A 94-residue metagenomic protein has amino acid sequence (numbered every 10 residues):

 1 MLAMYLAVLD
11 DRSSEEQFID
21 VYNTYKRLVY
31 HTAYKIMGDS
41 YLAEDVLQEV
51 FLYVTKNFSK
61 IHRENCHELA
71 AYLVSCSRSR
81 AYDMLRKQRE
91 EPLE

Functional and structural regions predicted by a protein language model:
M1-L28, F58: N-terminal module of bacterial RNA polymerase sigma factors
D10, F51-H67, K87-R89: Sigma70-family region 2
R12-E16, D20, T24, Y41 (+2 more regions): Residues at secondary-structure transition points
Y22-Y41, T55-K60: Amphipathic, Lys/Arg- and hydrophobic-enriched alpha-helical face
H31, D45-L52, H67-S79: Structural recognition of an alpha-helix C-terminal capping motif at a helix-to-coil junction
K35-I36, V46, Y53, N57 (+2 more regions): Short alpha-helical scaffold segments that flank and stabilize functional sites
S75-E94: Arg/Lys-rich amphipathic alpha helix in sigma70-family domain 2
